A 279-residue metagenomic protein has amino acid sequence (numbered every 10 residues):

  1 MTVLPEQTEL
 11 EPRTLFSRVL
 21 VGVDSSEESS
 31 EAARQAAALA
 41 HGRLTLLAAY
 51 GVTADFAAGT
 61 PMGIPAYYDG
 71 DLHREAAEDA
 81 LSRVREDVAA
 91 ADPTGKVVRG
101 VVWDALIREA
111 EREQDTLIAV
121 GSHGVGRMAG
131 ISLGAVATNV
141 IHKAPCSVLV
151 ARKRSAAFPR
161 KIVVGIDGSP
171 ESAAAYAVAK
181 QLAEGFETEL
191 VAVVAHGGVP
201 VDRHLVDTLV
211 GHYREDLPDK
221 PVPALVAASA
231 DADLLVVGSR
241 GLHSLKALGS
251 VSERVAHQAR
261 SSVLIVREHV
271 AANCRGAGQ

Functional and structural regions predicted by a protein language model:
M1-E9, L15, A38, I107-S155 (+1 more regions): Gly/Ser-rich helix-loop-strand patches that form or flank binding pockets for ribonucleotide-derived cofactors
L4-P65, A157-D216, A228, A232-L234 (+2 more regions): Small/aliphatic-rich secondary-structure junction motif
R34, S82, T138, A177-K180 (+2 more regions): Active-site phosphate/pyrophosphate- and oxyanion-stabilizing loops and adjacent acidic/basic residues in soluble
I64-D79: A short acidic, glycine-rich active-site loop that binds or catalyzes chemistry on phosphate/adenosine moieties
L72, A76, E189-A272: Structured core of small recognition/catalytic domains
A77-V84, L106, L225: Generic hydrophobic, amphipathic alpha-helix propensity
E86-A91, D207-V210: Short helix-capping segments at alpha-helix termini
K96-L106, D216-A224: Charged docking surfaces used in two-component/phosphorelay signaling
